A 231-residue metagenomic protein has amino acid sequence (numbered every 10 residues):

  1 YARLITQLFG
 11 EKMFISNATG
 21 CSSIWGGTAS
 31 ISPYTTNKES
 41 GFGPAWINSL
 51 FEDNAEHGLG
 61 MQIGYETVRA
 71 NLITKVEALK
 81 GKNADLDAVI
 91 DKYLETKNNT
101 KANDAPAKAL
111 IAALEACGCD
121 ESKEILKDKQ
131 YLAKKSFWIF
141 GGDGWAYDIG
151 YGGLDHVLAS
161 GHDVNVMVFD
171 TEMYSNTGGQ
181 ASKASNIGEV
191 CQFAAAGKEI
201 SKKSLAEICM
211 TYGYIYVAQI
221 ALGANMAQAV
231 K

Functional and structural regions predicted by a protein language model:
Y1-T19, S23-S30: N-terminal amphipathic, basic-rich helices that act as targeting or association modules
A2, M61, Y65, R69 (+5 more regions): Generic structural signal for well-ordered, non-membrane alpha-helical segments in soluble metabolic enzymes
R3-E11, A70-E77, G152-D155, A159 (+2 more regions): A broad, structural surface signal
F9, A18, E95-T100, S204 (+2 more regions): Alpha-helix initiation/capping motif
F14-I24, T67, T74-K75, L79-K82 (+2 more regions): Carboxylate/His-rich catalytic cores and anion/metal-binding grooves
S23-F51: Terminal amphipathic helices with adjacent charged low-complexity linkers/tails
W25-G26, T35, C117-C119, E124-K231: Thiamine diphosphate
L50-E121: N-terminal leader/propeptide and maturation segments of large enzyme subunits in energy/redox metabolism and hydrolases
